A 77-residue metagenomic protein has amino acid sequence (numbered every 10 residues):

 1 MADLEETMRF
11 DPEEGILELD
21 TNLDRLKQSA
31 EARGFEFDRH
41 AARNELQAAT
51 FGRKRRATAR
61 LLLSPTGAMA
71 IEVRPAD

Functional and structural regions predicted by a protein language model:
M1-D77: Conserved alpha/beta cores of soluble small-molecule-handling proteins
